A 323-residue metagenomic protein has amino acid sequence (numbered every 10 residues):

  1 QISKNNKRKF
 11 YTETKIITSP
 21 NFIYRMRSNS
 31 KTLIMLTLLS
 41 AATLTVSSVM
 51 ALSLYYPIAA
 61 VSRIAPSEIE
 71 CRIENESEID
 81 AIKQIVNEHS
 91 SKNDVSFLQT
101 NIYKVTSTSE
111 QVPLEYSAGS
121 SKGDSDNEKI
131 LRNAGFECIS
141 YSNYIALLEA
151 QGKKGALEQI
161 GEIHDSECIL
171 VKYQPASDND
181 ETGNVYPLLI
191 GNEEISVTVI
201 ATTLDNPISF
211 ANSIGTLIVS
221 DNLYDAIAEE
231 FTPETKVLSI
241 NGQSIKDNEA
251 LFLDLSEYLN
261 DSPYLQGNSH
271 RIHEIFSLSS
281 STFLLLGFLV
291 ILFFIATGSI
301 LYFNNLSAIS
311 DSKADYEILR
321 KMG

Functional and structural regions predicted by a protein language model:
Q1-T37, T43, Y55: Feature of multi-pass inner-membrane transport and sensor proteins that recognizes transmembrane helices together
F10-T14, T18, G267-S277, D311: Juxtamembrane loop-helix boundary motifs flanking transmembrane segments in multi-pass membrane proteins
I23-S47, V86-S90, D94-I102: Acidic, Ser/Thr-rich low-complexity segments on the non-lumenal side of membrane proteins
N29-S53, H273, S277-D315: Hydrophobic alpha-helical transmembrane segments of multi-pass inner-membrane transport and secretion
T45-S67: Hydrophobic alpha-helical transmembrane segments in integral membrane proteins
A60-E74, E78-I295: Basic-flanked hydrophobic alpha-helices used for secretion and membrane insertion
